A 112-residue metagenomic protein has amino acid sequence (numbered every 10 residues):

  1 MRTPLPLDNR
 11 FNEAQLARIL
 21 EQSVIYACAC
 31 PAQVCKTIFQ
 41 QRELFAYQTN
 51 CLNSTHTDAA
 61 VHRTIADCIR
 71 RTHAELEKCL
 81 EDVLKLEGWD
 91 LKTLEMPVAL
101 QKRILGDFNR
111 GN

Functional and structural regions predicted by a protein language model:
L5, R10, C35, L100 (+1 more regions): Non-catalytic helical tethers at domain boundaries
D8-F11, T57, V61, C68 (+1 more regions): Non-membrane alpha-helical secondary structure
R10-Y26, N50-A60: Short, charged/polar, low-complexity loop and linker segments that flank or interrupt alpha-helical bundles
Q22, Q40, D58-A59, R63 (+1 more regions): Compositionally biased, intrinsically disordered low-complexity regions enriched in charged/polar residues
C28-C30: Functionally engaged cysteine thiol sites
V34-T37, Q41-L44, Q48-C51, I65-C79 (+1 more regions): Amphipathic alpha-helices that form helix-helix packing interfaces
A66-N112: Amphipathic alpha-helical binding modules
